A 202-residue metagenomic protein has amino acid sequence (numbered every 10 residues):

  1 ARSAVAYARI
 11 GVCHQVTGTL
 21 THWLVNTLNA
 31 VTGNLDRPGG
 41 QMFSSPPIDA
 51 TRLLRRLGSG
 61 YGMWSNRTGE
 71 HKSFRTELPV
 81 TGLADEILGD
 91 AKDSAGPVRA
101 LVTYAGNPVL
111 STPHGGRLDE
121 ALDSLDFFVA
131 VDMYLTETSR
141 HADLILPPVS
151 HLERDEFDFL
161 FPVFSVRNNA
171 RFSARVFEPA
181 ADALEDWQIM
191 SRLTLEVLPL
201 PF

Functional and structural regions predicted by a protein language model:
A4-R9, A100-T103: Short hydrophobic beta-strand segments
Y7-H22, S45-R52: Substrate-binding/catalytic subdomain of NAD(P)-dependent oxidoreductase enzymes
Y7-V12, N169-E178: Flexible glycine/proline-enriched surface loops and loop-helix/loop-strand junctions
T17-A30, L193: Basic, amphipathic alpha-helical segments enriched in Lys/Arg and hydrophobic/aromatic residues
T27-R140, S150-E153, F157-L160, N168: Extended redox/cofactor-interaction regions of prokaryotic respiratory oxidoreductases
G69, V102, S173-F202: N-terminal leader/propeptide and maturation segments of large enzyme subunits in energy/redox metabolism and hydrolases
D143: Catalytic, metal-anchored helix/loop core of enzyme active sites in primary metabolism
